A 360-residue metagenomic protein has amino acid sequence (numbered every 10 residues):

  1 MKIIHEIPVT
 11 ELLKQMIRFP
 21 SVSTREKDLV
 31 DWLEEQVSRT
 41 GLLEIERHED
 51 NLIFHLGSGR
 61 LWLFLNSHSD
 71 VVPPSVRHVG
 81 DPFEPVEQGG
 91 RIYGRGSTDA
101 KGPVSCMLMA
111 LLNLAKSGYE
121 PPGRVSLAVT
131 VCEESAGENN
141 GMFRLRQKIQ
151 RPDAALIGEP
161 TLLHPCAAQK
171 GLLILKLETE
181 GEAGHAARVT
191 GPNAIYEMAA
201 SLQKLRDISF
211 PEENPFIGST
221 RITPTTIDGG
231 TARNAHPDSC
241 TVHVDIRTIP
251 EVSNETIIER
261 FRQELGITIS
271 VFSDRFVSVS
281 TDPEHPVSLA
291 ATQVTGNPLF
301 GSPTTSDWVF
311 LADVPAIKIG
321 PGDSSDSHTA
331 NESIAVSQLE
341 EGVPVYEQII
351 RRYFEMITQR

Functional and structural regions predicted by a protein language model:
M1-I4, E44, A167-A168, K176-R360: Metal-dependent amide/peptide-bond hydrolase catalytic core, centered on the "pita-bread" metallohydrolase fold
M1-S75, S239-H243, R260, V336-E340 (+1 more regions): N-terminal helical capping/dimerization or prosegment-like subdomains of hydrolases acting on amide or phosphate bonds
K14, E34, S105-L108, L112 (+5 more regions): Predominant activation on well-ordered alpha-helical scaffold segments within soluble catalytic domains
V22, H68-D70, T130-C132, T161 (+1 more regions): Active-site beta-loop-alpha junctions enriched in small/polar residues
W62-S126: Active-site metal-coordination/substrate-binding segment of hydrolases, especially metallo-dependent peptidases
L63-L65, A128, L156, I317-I319: Hydrophobic/aromatic beta-strand patches that form the interior of the parallel beta-sheet core in alpha/beta enzyme
Y93-S105, C132, P192-I195, S333-E340: Short, conserved micro-motifs enriched in small and acidic residues
V104-I174, E178: Acidic/histidine-rich catalytic neighborhood of metal-dependent amide-processing enzymes
